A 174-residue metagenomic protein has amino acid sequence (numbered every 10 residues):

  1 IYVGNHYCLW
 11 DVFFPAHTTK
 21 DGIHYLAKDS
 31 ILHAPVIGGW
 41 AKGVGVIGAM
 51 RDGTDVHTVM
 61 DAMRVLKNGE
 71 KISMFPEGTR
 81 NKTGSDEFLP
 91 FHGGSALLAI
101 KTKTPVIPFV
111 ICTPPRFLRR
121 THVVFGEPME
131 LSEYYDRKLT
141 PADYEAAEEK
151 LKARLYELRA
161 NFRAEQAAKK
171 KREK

Functional and structural regions predicted by a protein language model:
I1-G53, D61: Catalytic core of membrane glycerolipid acyltransferases/transacylases, capturing the structured, soluble-facing
V56: Catalytic centers of nucleases
V59-K174: Non-catalytic C-terminal accessory region of glycerolipid acyltransferases and related lyso-lipid remodeling enzymes
